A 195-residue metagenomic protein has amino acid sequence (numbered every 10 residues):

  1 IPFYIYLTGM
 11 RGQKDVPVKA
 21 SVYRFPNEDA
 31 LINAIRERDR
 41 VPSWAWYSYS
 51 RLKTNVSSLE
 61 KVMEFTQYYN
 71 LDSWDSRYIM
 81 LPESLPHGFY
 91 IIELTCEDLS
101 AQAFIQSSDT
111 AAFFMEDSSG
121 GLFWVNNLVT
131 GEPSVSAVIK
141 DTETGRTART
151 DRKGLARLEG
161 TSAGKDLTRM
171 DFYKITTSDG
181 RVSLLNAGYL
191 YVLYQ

Functional and structural regions predicted by a protein language model:
I1-Q195: N-terminal, cleavable Sec-dependent signal peptides of secreted/periplasmic/extracellular proteins
